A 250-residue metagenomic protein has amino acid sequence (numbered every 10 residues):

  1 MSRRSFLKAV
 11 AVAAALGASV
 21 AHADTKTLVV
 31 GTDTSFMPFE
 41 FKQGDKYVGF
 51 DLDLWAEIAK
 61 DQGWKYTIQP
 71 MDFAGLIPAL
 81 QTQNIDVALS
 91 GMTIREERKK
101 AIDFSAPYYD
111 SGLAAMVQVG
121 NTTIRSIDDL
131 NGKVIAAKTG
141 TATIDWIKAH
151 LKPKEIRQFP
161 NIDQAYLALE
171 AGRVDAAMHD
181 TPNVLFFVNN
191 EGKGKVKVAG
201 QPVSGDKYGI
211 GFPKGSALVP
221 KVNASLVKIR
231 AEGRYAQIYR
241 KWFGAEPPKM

Functional and structural regions predicted by a protein language model:
M1-A13: Twin-arginine (Tat) signal peptide motif
A23-G91, K100, E232: Extracytoplasmic small-molecule ligand-binding "clamshell" domains of the periplasmic binding protein/Venus flytrap
T34, Y109-V117, T181, L185-V227 (+1 more regions): Periplasmic-binding protein-like
T34-M37, Y47-E57, A114-Q164, A176 (+1 more regions): Bilobed "Venus flytrap"/periplasmic-binding protein-like clamshell domains and structurally analogous long
L52-Q62, N121, D128, V134 (+3 more regions): Extended ligand-binding regions for polar small-molecule ligands
K60, K65-D129, K195-V203: Acidic, polar ligand-binding/catalytic clefts
T67-P78, T122-T123, T139-A142, R157-L167 (+2 more regions): Short helix-initiation/N-cap motifs at beta->coil->alpha
G75, S90-K100, W146-A149, E170 (+1 more regions): A ligand-binding cleft/hinge motif common to bilobed small-molecule-binding domains
